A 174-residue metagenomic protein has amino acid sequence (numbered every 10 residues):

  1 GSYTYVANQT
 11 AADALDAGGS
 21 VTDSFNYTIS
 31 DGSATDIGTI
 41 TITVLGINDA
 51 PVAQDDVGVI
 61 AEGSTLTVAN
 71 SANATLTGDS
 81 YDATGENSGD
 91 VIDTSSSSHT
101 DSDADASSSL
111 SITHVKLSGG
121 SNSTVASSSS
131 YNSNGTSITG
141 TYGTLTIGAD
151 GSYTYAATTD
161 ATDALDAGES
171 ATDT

Functional and structural regions predicted by a protein language model:
G1-T174: Acidic/polar, solvent-exposed loop/turn segments
